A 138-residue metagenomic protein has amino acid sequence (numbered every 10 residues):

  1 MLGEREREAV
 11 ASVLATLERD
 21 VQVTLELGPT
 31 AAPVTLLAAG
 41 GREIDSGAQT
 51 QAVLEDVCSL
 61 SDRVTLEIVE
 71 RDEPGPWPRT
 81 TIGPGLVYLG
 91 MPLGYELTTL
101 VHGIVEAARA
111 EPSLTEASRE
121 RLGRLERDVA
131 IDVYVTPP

Functional and structural regions predicted by a protein language model:
E4-E6, V10-L54, G123-P138: Local sequence-structure signature of Cys/Sec-based thiol-disulfide redox active-site neighborhoods
D20, R63, E70-V87, Y95: Structural micro-motif
P29, I68-V69: Extracytoplasmic/periplasmic domains immediately adjacent to an N-terminal transmembrane anchor in multi-pass membrane
A52-R63: Short helix-loop-beta junction
T81-P112: Non-catalytic, surface beta->alpha helical segment in thiol-disulfide oxidoreductase systems
A107-L125: Long, charged amphipathic helices and adjacent flexible linkers at domain junctions
